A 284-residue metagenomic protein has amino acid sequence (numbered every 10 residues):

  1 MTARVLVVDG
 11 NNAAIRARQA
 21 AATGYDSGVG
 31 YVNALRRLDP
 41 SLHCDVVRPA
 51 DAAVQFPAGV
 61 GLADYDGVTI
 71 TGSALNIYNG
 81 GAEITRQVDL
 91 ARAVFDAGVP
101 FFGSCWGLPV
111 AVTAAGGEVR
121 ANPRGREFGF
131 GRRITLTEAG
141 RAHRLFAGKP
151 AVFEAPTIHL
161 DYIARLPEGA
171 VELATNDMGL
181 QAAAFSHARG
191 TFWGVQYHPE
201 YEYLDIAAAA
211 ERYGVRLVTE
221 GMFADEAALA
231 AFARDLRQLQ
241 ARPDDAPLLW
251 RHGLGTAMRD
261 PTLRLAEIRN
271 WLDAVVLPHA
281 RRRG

Functional and structural regions predicted by a protein language model:
M1-D89, A93-V99, E220, A224-G284: N-terminal beta1-alpha1 cap of cysteine-dependent amidohydrolase-like domains
G10, G117-A209: Pocket-forming structural segment of enzyme catalytic cores
A17-R18, F56, N79-G80, V112-A114 (+3 more regions): Short glycine-/acidic-enriched loop or helix-start segments at secondary-structure transitions that form or flank
T23-Y25, I84-V88, V119-R120, A174 (+1 more regions): Glycine-rich, phosphate-binding/catalytic loops in enzymes
V29-N33, P109, L160: Active-site phosphate/pyrophosphate- and oxyanion-stabilizing loops and adjacent acidic/basic residues in soluble
S73-A139: Cysteine-nucleophile active-site neighborhood
T113-A115, L136, G140, A147-I158 (+4 more regions): Active-site-adjacent pocket-lining segments in enzyme domains
L180-A241, G253: A glycine-centered loop/beta-turn motif at secondary-structure junctions
